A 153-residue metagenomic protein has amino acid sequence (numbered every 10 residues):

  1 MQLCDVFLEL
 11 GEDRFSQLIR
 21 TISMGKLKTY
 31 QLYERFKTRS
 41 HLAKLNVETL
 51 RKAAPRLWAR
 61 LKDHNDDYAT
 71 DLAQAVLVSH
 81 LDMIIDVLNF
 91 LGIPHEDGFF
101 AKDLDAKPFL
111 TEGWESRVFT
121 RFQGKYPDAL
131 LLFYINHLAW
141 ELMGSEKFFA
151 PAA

Functional and structural regions predicted by a protein language model:
M1, A150-A153: Short intrinsically disordered terminal tails
M1, G11-R14, Y30-Q31: Generic helix N-cap/helix-start motif at coil->alpha-helix transitions
D5-I19, S23: Leu/Val/Ala/Ile-rich N-terminal alpha-helices, chiefly Sec-type signal peptides and the beginnings
Q17-F149: Acidic, low-complexity, intrinsically disordered interaction modules
